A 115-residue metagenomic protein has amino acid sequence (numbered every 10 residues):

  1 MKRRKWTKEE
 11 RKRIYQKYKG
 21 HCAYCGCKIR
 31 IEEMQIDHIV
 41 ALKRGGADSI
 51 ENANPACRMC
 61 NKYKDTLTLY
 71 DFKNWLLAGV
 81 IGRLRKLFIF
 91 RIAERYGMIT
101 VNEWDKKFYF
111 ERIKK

Functional and structural regions predicted by a protein language model:
M1-E9, C27-I29, N54, K62-K115: Extended charged
K5-M34, C57: Short cysteine-rich loop/turn motifs with clustered Cys
H21, V40-A41, I92: Short, flexible coil/turn micro-motifs enriched in small/turn-prone residues
G26, L42-G45: N-proximal short alpha-helices
E33, K43, K64-T66: Activation segment
Q35-I39: Histidine-centered catalytic micro-motifs used for acid/base chemistry in nuclease and nucleotide-processing active
R44-Y63: Short beta-strand-alpha-helix junction that forms the catalytic/metal-binding core of metal-dependent nuclease domains
